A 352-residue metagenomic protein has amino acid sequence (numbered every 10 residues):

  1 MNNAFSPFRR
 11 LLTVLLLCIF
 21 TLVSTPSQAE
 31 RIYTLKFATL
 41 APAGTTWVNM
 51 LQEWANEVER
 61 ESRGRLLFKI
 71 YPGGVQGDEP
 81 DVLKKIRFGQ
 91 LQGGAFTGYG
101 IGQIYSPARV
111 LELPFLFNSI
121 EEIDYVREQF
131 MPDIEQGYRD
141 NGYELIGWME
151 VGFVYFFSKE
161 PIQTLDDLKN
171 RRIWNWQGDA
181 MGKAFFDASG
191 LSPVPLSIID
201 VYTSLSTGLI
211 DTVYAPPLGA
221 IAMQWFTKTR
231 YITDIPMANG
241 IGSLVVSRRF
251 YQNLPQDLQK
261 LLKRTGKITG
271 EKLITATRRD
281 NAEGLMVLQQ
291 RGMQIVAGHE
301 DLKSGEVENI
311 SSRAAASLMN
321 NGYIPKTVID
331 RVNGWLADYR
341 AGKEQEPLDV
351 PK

Functional and structural regions predicted by a protein language model:
M1-F8: N-terminal secretory signal peptides that target proteins for export/translocation
R10-T13, D140: Short beta-strand-initiation
L12-V23: Bacterial N-terminal signal peptides
L22-E30: Bacterial Sec-dependent signal peptides at the C-terminal "C-region" and cleavage site
S24, I134, G270-K272: A short hydrophobic/aromatic micro-motif that marks alpha-helical segments and, especially, helix-coil
A29-E122, Y138-K352: N-terminal secretory/targeting leader peptides
D124-G137: Signature of the catalytic double-stranded beta-helix
